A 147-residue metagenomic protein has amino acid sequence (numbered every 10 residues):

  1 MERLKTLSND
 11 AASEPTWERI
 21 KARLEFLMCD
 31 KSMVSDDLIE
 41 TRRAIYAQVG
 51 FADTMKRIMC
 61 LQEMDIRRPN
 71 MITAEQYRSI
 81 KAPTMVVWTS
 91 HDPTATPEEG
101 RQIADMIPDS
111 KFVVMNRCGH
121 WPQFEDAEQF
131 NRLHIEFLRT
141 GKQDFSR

Functional and structural regions predicted by a protein language model:
M1-A22: Flexible "cap/lid" loop of the alpha/beta hydrolase fold
W17-R19, Y46-T73: Hydrophobic, aromatic-rich cap/lid helix
I20-L24, I39, A52-K56, G100: A general structural signal for well-ordered alpha-helical segments in protein cores
R23, M59, I103, F130 (+2 more regions): Hydrophobic "lid"/C-terminal helical patch of Rossmann-like NAD(P)-dependent dehydrogenase/epimerase domains
L38, T73, A82, T96-D105: Short alpha-helix in the alpha/beta-hydrolase fold that links the catalytic acid
I66, H91-A95: Acidic catalytic loop of the alpha/beta-hydrolase fold
I80, V86-W88: Short beta-strand/loop motif that positions the catalytic acidic residue of the alpha/beta-hydrolase fold
D109-R147: Catalytic active-site module of serine/aspartate enzymes centered on a nucleophile-bearing elbow/loop
